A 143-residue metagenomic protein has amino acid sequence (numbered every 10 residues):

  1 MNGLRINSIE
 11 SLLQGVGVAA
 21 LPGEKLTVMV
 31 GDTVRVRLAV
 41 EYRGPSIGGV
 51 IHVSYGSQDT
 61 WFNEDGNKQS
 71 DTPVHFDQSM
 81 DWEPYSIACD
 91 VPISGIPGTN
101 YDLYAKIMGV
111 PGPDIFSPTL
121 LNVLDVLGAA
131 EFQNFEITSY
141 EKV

Functional and structural regions predicted by a protein language model:
M1-V30, V123-V143: Short, compositionally biased P/S/T/A/G/V-rich stretches that sit at domain boundaries
T27-V28, Y42-V50, F62: A short beta-turn/strand-edge loop motif at beta-sheet boundaries
V34-G44: Aromatic/hydrophobic beta-strand junction motif of beta-rich domains
I47-T60, A105-I107: Short acidic, flexible loop segments centered on an aromatic residue
W61-D81: Solvent-exposed serine/threonine-rich low-complexity stretches and specific carbohydrate-binding patches
Q78-D90: Aromatic sugar-binding surface patches on proteins that engage polysaccharides or sugar-phosphate polymers
I93-Y104: Short glycine/proline/serine/threonine-rich loop/turn segments at secondary-structure transition edges
G109-T119: Short acidic/polar inter-strand loop motif in beta-rich domains
